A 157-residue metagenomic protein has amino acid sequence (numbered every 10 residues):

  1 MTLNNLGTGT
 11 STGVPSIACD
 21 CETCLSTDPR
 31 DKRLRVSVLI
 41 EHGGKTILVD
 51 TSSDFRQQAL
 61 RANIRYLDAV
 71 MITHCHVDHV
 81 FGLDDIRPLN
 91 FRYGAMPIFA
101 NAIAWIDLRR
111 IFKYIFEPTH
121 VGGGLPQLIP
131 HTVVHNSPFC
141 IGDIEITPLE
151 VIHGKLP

Functional and structural regions predicted by a protein language model:
M1-P157: Binuclear metal-dependent hydrolase catalytic cores
